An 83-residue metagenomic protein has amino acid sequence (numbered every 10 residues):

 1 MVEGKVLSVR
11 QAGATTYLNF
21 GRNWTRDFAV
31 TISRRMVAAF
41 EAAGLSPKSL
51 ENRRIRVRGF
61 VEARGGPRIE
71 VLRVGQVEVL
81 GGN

Functional and structural regions predicted by a protein language model:
M1-N83: OB-fold single-stranded nucleic acid-binding module
